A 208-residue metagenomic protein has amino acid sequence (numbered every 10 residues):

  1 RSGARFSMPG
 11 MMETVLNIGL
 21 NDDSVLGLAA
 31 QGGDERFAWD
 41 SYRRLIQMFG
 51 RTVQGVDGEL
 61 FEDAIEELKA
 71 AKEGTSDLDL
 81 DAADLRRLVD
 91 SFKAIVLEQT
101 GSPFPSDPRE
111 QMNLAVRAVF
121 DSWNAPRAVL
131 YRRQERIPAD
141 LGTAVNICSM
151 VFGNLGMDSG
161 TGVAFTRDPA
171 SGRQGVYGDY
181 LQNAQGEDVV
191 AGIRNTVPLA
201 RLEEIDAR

Functional and structural regions predicted by a protein language model:
R1-R208: Nucleotide/phosphate-binding sheet-loop regions of phosphoryl- and nucleotidyl-transfer enzymes
